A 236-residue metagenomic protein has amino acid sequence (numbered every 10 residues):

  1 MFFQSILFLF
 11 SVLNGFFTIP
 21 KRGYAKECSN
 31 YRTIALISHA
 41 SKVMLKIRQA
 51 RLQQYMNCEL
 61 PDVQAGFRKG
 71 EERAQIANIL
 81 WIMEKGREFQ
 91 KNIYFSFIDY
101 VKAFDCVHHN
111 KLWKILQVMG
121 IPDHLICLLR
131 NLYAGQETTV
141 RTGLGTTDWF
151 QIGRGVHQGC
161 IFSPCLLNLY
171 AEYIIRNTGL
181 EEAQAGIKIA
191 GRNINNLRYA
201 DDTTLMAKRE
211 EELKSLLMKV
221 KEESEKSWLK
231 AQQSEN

Functional and structural regions predicted by a protein language model:
M1-A171: Conserved pre-catalytic core of RNA-dependent polymerases
H39-A40, R192, K208-R209: Structured loop/turn residues at secondary-structure junctions
D62, Q90-N92, E182-Q184, K226 (+1 more regions): Short secondary-structure junction motifs
K102-M119, G155, L197-K226: Catalytic palm subdomain of template-directed nucleic-acid polymerases, centered on the conserved carboxylate motif
L144, A231-N236: Short, conserved micro-motifs composed of acidic
A171, Q184, T203: A shared catalytic/ligand-binding motif for oxyanion handling
N177-T178: N- or domain-start disorder-to-order transition segments that initiate the globular core
E181-L197: Active-site nucleotide-donor binding segment shared across nucleotidyl transfer reactions
